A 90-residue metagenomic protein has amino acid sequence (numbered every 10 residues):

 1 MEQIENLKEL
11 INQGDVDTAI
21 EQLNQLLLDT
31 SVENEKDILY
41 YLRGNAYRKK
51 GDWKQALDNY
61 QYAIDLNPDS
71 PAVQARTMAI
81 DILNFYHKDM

Functional and structural regions predicted by a protein language model:
E5, E35, Y41-L42, A75: "A position-specific structural signal for the A-helix of alpha-solenoid helical repeats
L26, A63-I64, S70: Alpha-helical solenoid scaffolds that mediate protein-protein interactions, centered on TPR/SEL1-like repeats but also
V32-K36, N67-M78, H87-K88: Boundary/linker segments of alpha-helical solenoid repeat arrays
R48-Q55, I80-M90: Alpha-helical linker/edge segments of TPR/alpha-solenoid repeat scaffolds and analogous pre-/post-domain helices
